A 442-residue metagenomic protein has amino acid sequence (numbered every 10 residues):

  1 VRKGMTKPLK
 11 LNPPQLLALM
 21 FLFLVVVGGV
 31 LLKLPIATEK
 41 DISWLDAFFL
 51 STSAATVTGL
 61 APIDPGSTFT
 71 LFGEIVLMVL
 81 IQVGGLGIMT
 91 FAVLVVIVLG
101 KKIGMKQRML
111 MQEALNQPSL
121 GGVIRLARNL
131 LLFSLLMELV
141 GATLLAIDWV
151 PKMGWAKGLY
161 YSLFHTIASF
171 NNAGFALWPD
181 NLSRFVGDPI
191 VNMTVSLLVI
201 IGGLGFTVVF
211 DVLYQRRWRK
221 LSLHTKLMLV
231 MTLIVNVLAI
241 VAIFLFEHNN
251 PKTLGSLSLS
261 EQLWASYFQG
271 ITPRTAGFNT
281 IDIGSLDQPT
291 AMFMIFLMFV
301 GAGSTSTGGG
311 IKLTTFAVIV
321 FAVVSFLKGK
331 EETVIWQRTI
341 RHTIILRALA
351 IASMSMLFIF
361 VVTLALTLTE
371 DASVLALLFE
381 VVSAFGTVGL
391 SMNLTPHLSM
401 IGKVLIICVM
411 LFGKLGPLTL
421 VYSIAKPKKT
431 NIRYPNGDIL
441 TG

Functional and structural regions predicted by a protein language model:
V1-G442: Membrane-proximal intracellular helices of multi-pass ion channels
